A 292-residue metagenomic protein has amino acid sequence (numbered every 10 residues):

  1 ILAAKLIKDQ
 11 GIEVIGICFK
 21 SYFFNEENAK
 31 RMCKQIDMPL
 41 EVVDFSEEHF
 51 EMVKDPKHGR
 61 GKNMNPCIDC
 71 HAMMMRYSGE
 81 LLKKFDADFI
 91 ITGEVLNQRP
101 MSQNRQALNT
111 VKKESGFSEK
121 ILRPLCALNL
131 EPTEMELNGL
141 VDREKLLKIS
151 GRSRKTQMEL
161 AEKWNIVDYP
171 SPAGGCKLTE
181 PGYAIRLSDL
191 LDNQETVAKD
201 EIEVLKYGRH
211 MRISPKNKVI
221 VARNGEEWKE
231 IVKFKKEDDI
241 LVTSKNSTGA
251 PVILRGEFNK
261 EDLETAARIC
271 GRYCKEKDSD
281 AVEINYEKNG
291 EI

Functional and structural regions predicted by a protein language model:
I1-K163: ATP-dependent adenylation/nucleotidyltransferase module used to activate substrates
S118-I292: AMP-forming adenylation/ATP pyrophosphatase catalytic core
